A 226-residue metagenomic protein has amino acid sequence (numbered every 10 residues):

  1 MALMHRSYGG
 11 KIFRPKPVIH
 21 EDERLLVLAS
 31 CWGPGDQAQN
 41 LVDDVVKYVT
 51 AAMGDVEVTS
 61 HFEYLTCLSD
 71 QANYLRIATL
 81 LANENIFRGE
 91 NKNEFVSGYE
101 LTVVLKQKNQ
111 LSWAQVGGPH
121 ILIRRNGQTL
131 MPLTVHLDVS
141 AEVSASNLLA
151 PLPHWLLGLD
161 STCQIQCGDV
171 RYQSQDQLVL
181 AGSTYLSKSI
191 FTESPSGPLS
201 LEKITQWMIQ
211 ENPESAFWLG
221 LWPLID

Functional and structural regions predicted by a protein language model:
M1-F13, L81, H136-L137, E142-S144 (+1 more regions): Short glycine- and acidic-rich boundary segments immediately preceding or forming the N-terminal edge of structured
M1-V58, K92-K106, Q110-L111, P119-R124 (+2 more regions): N-terminal entry segment of metal-dependent catalytic domains or homologous docking segments
A2-M4, T162-D226: C-terminal catalytic subdomain
K47-E90, T192-E214: Helix-loop-helix
Q71-A72, M131-L180: Conserved, helical-rich catalytic subdomain that frames metal- and/or nucleotide-binding sites in enzyme alpha/beta
T79-L81, N85-I86, L111, S146 (+1 more regions): Conserved short alpha-helical segments that host acidic/polar catalytic motifs at enzyme active sites
A82, G118, S183: A residue-level signal for conserved active-site and pocket-lining positions in enzyme catalytic cores
G118-I121, Q128-M131, V139, L186-S187: Short, surface-exposed beta-strand-loop junctions and turns on beta-sheet-rich folds
